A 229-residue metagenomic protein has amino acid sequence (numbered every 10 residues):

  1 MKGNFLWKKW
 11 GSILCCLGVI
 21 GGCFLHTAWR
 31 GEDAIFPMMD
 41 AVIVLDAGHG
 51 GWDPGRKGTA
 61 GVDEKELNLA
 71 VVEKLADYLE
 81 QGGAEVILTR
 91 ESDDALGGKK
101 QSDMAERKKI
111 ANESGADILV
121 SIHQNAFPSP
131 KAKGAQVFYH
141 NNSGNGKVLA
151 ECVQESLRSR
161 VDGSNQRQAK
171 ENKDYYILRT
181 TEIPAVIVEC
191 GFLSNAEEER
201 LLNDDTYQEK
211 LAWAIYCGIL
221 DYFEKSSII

Functional and structural regions predicted by a protein language model:
M1-I229: Catalytic-site microenvironment of enzymes that process N-acetyl-hexosamine-containing cell-wall polysaccharides
